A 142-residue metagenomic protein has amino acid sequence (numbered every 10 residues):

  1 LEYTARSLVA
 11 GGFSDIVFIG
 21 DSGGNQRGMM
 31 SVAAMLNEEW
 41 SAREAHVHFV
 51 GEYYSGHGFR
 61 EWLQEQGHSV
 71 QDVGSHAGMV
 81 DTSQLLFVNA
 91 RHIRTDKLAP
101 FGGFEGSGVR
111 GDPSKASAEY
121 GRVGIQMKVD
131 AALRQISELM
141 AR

Functional and structural regions predicted by a protein language model:
E2-V17, D21-R142: Extended, histidine- and acidic-residue-enriched regions that form the cofactor-binding/catalytic faces
